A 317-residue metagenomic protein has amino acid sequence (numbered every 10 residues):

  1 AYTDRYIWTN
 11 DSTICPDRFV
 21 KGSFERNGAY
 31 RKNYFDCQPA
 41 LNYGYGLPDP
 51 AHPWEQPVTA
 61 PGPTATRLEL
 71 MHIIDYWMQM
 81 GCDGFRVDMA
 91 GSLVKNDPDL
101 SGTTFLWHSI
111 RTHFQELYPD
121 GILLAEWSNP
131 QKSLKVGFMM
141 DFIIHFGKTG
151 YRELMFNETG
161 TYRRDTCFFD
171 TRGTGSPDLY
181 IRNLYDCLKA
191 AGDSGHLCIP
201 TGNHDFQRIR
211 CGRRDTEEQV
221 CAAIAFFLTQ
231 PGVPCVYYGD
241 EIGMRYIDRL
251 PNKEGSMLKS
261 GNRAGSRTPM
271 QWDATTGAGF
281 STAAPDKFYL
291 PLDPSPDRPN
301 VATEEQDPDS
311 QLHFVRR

Functional and structural regions predicted by a protein language model:
A1-L93, F105-P231, P296: Alpha-amylase-like alpha-glycosidases and glucanotransferases acting on alpha-linked glucans and related
K95-G102: Short, flexible/disordered intra-domain loops and linkers
G102, L106, N262: Short acidic-hydrophobic sequence patches enriched in Asp/Glu that either
Q115-L117, N129, G137, L179-N183 (+2 more regions): Loop/helix patches that line or flank the sugar-binding groove of alpha-linked glycan CAZymes
